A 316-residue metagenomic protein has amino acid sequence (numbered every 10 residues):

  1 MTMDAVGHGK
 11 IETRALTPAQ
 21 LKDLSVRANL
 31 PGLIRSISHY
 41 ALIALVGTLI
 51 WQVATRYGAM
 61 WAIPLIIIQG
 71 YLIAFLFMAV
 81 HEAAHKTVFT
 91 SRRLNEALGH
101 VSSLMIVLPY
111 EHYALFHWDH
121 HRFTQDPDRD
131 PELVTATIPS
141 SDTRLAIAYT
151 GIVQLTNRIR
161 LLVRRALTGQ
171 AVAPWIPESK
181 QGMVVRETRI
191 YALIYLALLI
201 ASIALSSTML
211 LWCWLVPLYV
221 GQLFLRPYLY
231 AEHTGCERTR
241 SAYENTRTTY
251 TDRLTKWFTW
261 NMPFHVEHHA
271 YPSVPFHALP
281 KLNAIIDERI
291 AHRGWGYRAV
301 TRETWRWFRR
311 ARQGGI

Functional and structural regions predicted by a protein language model:
M1-G70, L104-L211, F276-I316: Non-catalytic, topology-defining segments of multipass membrane proteins
V46, A84, V88-F89, R240 (+1 more regions): Active-site-flanking alpha-helical
V46-I50, F224, E267: Transmembrane alpha-helical segments
A54-A79, A97, V101-E111, L215-Q222 (+1 more regions): Membrane-embedded alpha-helical segments that form the functional core of polytopic membrane enzymes, especially those
G70-V80, P109-Y113, L155-L162, W214-S241: Transmembrane alpha-helical segments that form the membrane-embedded catalytic/substrate-channel core of multi-pass
M78-H85, Y113-Q125, Y228-G235, F258-V274: Histidine-centered catalytic micro-motifs
A79-A97, R129-V134: Aspartate-rich (DDxxD/NDxxD/DxxxD) Mg2+/diphosphate-binding motifs and their adjoining helix-loop segments
A173-S179, A242-F264: Active-site-proximal inter-transmembrane loops
